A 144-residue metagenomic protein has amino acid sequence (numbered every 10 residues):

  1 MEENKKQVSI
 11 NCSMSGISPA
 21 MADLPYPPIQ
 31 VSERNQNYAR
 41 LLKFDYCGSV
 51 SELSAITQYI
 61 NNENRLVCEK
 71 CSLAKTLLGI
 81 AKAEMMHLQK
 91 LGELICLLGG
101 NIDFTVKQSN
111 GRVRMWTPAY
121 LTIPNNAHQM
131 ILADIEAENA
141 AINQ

Functional and structural regions predicted by a protein language model:
E2-Q144: Non-heme di-metal
